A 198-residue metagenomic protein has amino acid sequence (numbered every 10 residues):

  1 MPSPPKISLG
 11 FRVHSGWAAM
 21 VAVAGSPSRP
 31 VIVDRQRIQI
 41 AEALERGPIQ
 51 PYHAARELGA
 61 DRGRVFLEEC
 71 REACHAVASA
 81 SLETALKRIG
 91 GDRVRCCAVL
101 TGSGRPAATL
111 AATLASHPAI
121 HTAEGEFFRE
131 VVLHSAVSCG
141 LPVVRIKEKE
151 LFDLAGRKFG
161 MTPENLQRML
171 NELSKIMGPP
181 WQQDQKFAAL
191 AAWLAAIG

Functional and structural regions predicted by a protein language model:
M1-G198: Phosphate- and other anionic-substrate recognition elements at nucleic-acid/protein interfaces
